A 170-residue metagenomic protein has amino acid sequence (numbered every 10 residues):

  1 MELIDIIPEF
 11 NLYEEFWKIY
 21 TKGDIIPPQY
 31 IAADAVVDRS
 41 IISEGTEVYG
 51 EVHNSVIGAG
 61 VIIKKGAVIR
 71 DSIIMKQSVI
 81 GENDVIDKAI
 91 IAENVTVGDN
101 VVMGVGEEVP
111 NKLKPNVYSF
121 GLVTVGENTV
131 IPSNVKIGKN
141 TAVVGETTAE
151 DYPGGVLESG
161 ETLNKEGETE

Functional and structural regions predicted by a protein language model:
M1-E170: Left-handed beta-helix
